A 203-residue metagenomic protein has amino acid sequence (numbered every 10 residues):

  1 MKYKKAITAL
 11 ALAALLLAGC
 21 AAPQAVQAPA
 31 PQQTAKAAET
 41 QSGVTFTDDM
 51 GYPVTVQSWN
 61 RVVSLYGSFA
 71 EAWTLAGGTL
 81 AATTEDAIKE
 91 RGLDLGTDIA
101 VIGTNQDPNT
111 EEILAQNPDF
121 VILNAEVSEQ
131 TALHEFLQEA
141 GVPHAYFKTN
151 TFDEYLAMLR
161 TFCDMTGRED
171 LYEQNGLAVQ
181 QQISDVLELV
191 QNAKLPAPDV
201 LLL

Functional and structural regions predicted by a protein language model:
Y3-A6, L12, C20-S68, D170-L201: Bacterial Sec-exported substrate-binding components of ABC uptake systems
Q41, D49, Q57-N60, L75-G78 (+7 more regions): Extracytoplasmic
V44, E71-L75, E111-A115, E135 (+5 more regions): Solvent-exposed, polar/charged alpha-helical surfaces in well-ordered, non-transmembrane soluble domains, broadly
R61-L65, A81-T84, F120-N124, P143-K148 (+1 more regions): Structural recognition of the beta-strand scaffold that forms the well-ordered cores of secreted hydrolase catalytic
Y66-F69, G77, N117, A125 (+6 more regions): Sec/Tat-exported extracytoplasmic proteins
Y66-Q116, F120-V127: A short, structured surface patch at a secondary-structure boundary
Q130-E169: Charged, glycine-enriched surface loops/patches that mediate electrostatic binding to polyanionic ligands
